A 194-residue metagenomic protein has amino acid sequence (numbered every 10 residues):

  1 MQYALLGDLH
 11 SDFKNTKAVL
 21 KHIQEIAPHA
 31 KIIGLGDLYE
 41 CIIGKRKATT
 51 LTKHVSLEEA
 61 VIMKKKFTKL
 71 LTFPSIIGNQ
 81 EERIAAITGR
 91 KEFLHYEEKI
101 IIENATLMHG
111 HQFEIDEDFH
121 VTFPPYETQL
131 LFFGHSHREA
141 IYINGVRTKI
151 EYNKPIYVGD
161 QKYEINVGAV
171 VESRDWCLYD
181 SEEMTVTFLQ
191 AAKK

Functional and structural regions predicted by a protein language model:
Q2-H10, N104-F113, Y163-G168: Active-site-proximal beta-strand elements of phosphoester/diester hydrolases
Q2-I102: Core catalytic region of metal-dependent phosphoesterases/phosphodiesterases, especially metallo-beta-lactamase-like
K31, A105, L130: Short, Asp-centered acidic motifs that coordinate Mg2+ and/or phosphate in catalytic or ligand-binding sites
G34, M108, F133: Redox-cofactor binding/interface segments in oxidoreductases and associated redox assembly factors
I102-N104, G145-V146: Residue-level detection of beta-strand-connecting loop/turn positions
H111-K194: Conserved beta-sheet core of the metallophosphoesterase superfamily
